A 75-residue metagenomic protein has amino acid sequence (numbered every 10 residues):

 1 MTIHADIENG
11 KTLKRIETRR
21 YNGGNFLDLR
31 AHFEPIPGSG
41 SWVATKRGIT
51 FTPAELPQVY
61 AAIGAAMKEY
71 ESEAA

Functional and structural regions predicted by a protein language model:
M1, G40, Q58-A62: Generic signature of intrinsically disordered, low-complexity, basic-rich segments and short cationic peptides
M1-G10: Negatively charged, low-complexity tracts enriched in Asp/Glu with abundant Ser/Thr
E8, E17, E34, E55 (+1 more regions): Glutamate identity and glutamate-enriched acidic tracts
G10, S39-G40, A75: Alpha-helical propensity feature that highlights long, continuous alpha-helices across diverse contexts
K14-R47: A short, structured beta-strand/loop element
T45-A75: Mixed-charge, Lys/Arg-enriched low-complexity segments
